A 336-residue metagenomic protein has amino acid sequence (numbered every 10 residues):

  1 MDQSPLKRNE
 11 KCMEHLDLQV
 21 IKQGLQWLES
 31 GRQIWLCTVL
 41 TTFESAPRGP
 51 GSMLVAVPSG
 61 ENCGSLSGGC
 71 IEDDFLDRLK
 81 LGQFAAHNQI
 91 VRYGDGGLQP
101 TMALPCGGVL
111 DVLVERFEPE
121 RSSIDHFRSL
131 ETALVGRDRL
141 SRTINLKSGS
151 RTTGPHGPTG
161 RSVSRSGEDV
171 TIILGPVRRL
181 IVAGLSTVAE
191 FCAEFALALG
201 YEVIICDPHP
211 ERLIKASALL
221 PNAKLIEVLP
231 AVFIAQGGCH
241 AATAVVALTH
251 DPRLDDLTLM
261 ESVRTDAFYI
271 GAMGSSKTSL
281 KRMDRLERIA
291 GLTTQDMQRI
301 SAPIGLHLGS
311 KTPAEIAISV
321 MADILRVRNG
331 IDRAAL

Functional and structural regions predicted by a protein language model:
D2-I226, H240-T243, T278, D284-R285 (+2 more regions): Segments forming oxygen-rich coordination pockets for charged ligands
G64, G68, A247-D251, G271 (+2 more regions): Glycine- and other small-residue-rich loops at beta-strand/loop junctions that grip anionic moieties
D73, E190, R253-D256, L280 (+2 more regions): Loop/helix-junction capping segments adjacent to catalytic residues or to phosphate/diphosphate-binding pockets
C206, A244-V245, T249-D255, M260-R285: ADP-ribose/adenylate-binding Rossmann-like module
P210-E211, A231-F233, L254: Short acidic loop-to-helix transition motifs that present clustered carboxylates
P230-A241: Short amphipathic alpha-helix with an adjacent loop that forms part of the alpha/beta core around
A267, A272-L336: Adenosine-phosphate binding glycine-rich loop
